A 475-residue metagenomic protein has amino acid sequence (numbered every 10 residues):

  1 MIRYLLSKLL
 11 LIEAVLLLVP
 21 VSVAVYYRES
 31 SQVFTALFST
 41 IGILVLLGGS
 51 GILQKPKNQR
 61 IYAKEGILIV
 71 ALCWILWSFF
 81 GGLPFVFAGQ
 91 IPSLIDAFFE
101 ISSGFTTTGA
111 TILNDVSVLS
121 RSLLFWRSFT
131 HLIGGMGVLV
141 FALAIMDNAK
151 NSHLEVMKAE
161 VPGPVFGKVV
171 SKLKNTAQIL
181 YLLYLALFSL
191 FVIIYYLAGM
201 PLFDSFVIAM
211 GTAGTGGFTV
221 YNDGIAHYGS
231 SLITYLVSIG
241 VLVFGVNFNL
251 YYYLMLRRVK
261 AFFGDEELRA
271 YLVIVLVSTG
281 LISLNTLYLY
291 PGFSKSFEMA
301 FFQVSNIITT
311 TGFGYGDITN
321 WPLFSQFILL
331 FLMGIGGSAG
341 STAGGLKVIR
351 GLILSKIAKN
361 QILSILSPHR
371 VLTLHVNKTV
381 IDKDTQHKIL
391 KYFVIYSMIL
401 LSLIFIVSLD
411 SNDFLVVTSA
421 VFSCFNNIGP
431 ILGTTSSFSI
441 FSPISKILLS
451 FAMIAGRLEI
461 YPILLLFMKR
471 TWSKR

Functional and structural regions predicted by a protein language model:
M1-R475: Membrane-proximal intracellular helices of multi-pass ion channels
